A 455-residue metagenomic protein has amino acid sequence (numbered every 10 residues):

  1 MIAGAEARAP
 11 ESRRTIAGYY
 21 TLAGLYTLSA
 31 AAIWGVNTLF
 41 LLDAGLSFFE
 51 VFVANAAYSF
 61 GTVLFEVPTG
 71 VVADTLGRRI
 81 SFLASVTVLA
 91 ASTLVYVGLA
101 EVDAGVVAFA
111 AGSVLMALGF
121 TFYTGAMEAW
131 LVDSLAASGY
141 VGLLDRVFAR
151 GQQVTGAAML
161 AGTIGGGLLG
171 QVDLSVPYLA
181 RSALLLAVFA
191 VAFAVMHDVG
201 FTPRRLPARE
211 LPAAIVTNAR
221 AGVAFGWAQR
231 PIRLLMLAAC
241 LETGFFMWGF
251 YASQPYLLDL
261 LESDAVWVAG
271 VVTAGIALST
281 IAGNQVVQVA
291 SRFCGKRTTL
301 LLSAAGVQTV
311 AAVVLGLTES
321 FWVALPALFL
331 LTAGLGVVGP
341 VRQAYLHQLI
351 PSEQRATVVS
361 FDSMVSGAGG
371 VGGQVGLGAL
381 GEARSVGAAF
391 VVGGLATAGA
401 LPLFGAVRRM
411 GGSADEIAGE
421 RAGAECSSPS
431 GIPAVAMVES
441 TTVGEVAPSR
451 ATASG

Functional and structural regions predicted by a protein language model:
I2-R13, H197-M236, E425-S428, I432-P433: Juxtamembrane intracellular "pre-TM" segments in multi-pass secondary transporters
E6-L64, R230-A274: Helix-loop boundary and gating motifs at the non-cytosolic
G24, S92, A104-Y123, V323-V337: Hydrophobic core of transmembrane alpha-helices in multi-pass small-molecule transporters, especially MFS/SLC-type
D43, M159-R181, P255-D264, V289-A290 (+1 more regions): Transmembrane alpha-helix termini and helix-breaking/packing motifs in multi-pass membrane transporters
G61-L64, V271-R292: Transmembrane alpha-helices of Major Facilitator/SLC transporters
L83, T87-D103, G306-E319: C-terminal ends and interior cores of transmembrane alpha-helices in multi-pass membrane transporters/permeases
G112-G156: Cytoplasmic helix-loop-helix junction between adjacent transmembrane helices in 12-TM secondary transporters
R181, F189-E210, A406-I417: Helix-loop junctions on the cytosolic side of multi-pass membrane transporters, especially the intracellular loop
